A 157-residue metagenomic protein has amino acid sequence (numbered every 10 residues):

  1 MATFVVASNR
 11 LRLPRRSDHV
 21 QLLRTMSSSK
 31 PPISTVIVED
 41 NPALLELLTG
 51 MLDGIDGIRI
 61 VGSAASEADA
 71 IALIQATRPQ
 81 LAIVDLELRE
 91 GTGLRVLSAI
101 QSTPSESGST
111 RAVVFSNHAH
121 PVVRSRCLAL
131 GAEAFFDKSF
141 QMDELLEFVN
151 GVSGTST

Functional and structural regions predicted by a protein language model:
M1-S34, P42, D143-T157: Non-catalytic signal-transmission and effector/linker regions of two-component phosphorelay proteins
E39: Conserved acidic carboxylate
S63-L81: Acidic, metal-coordinating helix/loop segments flanking the phosphotransfer/catalytic sites of two-component signaling
S66, T92-R95: Acidic catalytic/metal-coordinating carboxylates
L86-E87: The short loop immediately C-terminal to the conserved phospho-acceptor aspartate in CheY-like receiver
L94-G108: Short amphipathic alpha-helix used as the core "switch/output" element in two-component signaling
R95, A119-F136, F140, E147: Alpha4 helix (beta4-alpha4-beta5 surface) of REC/receiver domains from two-component response regulators
